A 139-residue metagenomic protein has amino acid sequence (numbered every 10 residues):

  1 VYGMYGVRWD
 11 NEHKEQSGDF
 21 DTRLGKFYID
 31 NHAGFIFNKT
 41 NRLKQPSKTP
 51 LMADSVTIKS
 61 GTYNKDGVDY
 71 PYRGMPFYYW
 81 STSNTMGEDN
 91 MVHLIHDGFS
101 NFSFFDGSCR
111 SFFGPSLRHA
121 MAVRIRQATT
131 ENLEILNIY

Functional and structural regions predicted by a protein language model:
V1-Y139: Short, well-structured segments within or immediately adjacent to enzyme catalytic domains that line ligand-binding
